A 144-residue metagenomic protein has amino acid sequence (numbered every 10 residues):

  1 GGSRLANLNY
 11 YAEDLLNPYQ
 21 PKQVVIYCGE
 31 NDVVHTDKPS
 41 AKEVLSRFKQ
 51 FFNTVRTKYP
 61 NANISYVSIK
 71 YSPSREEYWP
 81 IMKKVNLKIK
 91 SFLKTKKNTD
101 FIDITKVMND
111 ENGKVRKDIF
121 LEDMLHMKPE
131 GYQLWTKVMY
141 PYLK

Functional and structural regions predicted by a protein language model:
G1, Q23-I26, F52-V55, S91-T95 (+1 more regions): Short, surface-exposed, polar/charged, turn-prone segments marking secondary-structure boundaries
G1-Q50, P73-L87: Conserved SGNH/GDSL esterase-like catalytic core that processes O-acyl groups on lipids and polysaccharides
E13, N17, G29, N53-P60 (+4 more regions): Sec-exported extracytoplasmic/periplasmic mature domains
K22, G29, D37-K38, P60-N63 (+2 more regions): Membrane-targeting and insertion segments and their boundary/processing signals
Q23-C28, N63-S68, D100-D103, H126: Structural recognition of the beta-strand scaffold that forms the well-ordered cores of secreted hydrolase catalytic
C28-V33, S68-K70, R116-I119: A short small-residue
E43-V67, K88-T99: Charged, glycine-enriched surface loops/patches that mediate electrostatic binding to polyanionic ligands
Y71-K144: Catalytic His-Asp segment of secreted/periplasmic serine-dependent ester chemistry enzymes
